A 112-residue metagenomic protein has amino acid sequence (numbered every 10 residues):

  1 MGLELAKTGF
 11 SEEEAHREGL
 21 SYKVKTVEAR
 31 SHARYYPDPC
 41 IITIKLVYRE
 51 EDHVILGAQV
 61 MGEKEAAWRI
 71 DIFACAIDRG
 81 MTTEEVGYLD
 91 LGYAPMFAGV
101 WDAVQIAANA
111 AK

Functional and structural regions predicted by a protein language model:
G2-S11, H16-K112: Flexible, glycine-rich terminal cap/loop adjacent to redox cofactors in electron-transfer oxidoreductases
